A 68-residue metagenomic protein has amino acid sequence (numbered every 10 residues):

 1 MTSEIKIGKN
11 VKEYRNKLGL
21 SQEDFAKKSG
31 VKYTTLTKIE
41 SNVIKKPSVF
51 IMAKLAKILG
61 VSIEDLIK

Functional and structural regions predicted by a protein language model:
M1-K6: A detector for short, charged/polar N-terminal pre-domain segments
K9-K28: Short basic helix-loop element that most often maps to the first helix and adjoining turn of HTH DNA-binding modules
V11, F25-A26, L36-I39, L66: Conserved hydrophobic/aromatic packing and binding residues within compact polymer-binding modules
Y14, S48-V49: Short, Lys/Arg-enriched C-terminal cap helix and immediately downstream tail that follows
K28, K46, K57-I58: Residue cluster at the C-terminal edge of the helix-turn-helix DNA-binding motif
V31-K46: Recognition helix of helix-turn-helix/homeodomain-like DNA-binding domains that insert into the DNA major groove
F50-D65: DNA major-groove recognition helix of helix-turn-helix/homeodomain DNA-binding modules
